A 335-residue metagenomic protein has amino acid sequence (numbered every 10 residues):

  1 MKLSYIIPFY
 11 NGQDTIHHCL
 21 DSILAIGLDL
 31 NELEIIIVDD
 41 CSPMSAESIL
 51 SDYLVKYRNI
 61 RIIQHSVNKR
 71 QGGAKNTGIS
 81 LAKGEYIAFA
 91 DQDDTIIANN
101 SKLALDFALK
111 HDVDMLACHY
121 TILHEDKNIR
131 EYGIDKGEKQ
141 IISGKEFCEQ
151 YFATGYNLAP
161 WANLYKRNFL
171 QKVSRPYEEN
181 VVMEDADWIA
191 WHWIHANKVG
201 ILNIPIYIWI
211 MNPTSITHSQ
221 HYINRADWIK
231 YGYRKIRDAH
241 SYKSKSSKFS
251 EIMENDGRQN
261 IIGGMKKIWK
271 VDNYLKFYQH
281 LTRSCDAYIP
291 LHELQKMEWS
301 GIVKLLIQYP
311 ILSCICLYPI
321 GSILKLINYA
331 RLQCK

Functional and structural regions predicted by a protein language model:
G12-I26: Short, well-formed alpha-helical segments that are part of the catalytic scaffolds of diverse glycosyltransferases
N31-C41, R61-H65: Short beta-strand/loop segment that forms part of the nucleotide-sugar
D39-I49, V67, D91: A conserved acidic beta->alpha catalytic loop
H65-A82: Glycine-rich, basic loop-to-helix element that forms the pyrophosphate-binding segment of sugar-nucleotide handling
Q71-G72, Q92-G200, W209-N224: Donor-binding/catalytic cores of nucleotide-activated saccharide and glycerol-phosphate transferases/polymerases
I87: Short aromatic/hydrophobic "clamp" motif used to bind/position activated sugar donors
I206-P213, S219-K248, N260-G263, K267-P290: Catalytic core of nucleotide-sugar-dependent glycosyltransferases
V271-K335: Membrane-interface aromatic/basic loop that binds lipid-linked glycans or pyrophosphate carriers, typified by
